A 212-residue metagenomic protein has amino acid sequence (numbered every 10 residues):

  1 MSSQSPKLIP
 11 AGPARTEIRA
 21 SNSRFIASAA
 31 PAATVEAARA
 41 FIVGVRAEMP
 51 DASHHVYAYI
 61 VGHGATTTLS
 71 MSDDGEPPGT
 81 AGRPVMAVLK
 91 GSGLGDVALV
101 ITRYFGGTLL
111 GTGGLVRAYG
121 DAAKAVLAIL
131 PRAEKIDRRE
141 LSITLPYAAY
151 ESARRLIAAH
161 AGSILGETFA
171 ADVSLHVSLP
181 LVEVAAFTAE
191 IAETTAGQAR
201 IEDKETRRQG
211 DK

Functional and structural regions predicted by a protein language model:
M1-G79, A189, E205-K212: C-terminal regulatory domains involved in ligand/effector binding and gene-expression control
T34-V35, P146-Y150, S178-A185: Helix N-cap motif at beta-to-alpha junctions
A81-I129: Active-site beta-strand/loop microenvironment that shapes enzyme catalytic pockets
G95-A98, V126-R138, E151, G166: Short, structured loop/turn "capping" segments at alpha-beta junctions
R132-A149, L175-V177: Short glycine-/aliphatic-rich beta-strand segments at the starts of folded cytosolic domains
T144-G162, A186: Short amphipathic alpha-helix segments
I164-F169, T195-K212: Conserved short beta-strand edge segments in small beta-sheet-based binding/regulatory domains
I164-L181, A185, G197: Non-DNA-binding regulatory cores of transcription-related proteins, predominantly C-terminal effector-binding
